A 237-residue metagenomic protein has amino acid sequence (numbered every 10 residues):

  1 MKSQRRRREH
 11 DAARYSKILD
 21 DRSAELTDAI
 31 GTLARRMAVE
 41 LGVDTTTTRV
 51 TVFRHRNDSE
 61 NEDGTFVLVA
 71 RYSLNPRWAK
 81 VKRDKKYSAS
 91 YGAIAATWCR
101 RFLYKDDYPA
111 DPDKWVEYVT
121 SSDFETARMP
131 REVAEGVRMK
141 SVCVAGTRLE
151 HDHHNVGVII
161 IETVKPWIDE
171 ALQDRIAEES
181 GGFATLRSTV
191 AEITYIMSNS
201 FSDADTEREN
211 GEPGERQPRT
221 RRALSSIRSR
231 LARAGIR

Functional and structural regions predicted by a protein language model:
M1-V69: N-terminal topogenic membrane-targeting module
S23-R36, S88, I176-T189: Well-ordered, non-membrane alpha-helical segments in soluble/globular domains
V52, T97, H153: Terminal peptide-recognition signature
S59, N75-P76, K165-I168: Short acidic, S/G/P-rich loop/turn micro-motifs used as interaction or catalytic elements
D63, L149-I159: Short hydrophobic/glycine-rich mini-motifs in sensory/regulatory modules that couple input to downstream signaling
V69-V137: Regulatory sensory and allosteric helical modules in signal-transduction proteins and certain transcription factors
R131-E132, S141-E150: A short, aliphatic-rich beta-strand micro-motif
N155-R237: Juxtadomain coupling helices with adjacent low-complexity linkers
